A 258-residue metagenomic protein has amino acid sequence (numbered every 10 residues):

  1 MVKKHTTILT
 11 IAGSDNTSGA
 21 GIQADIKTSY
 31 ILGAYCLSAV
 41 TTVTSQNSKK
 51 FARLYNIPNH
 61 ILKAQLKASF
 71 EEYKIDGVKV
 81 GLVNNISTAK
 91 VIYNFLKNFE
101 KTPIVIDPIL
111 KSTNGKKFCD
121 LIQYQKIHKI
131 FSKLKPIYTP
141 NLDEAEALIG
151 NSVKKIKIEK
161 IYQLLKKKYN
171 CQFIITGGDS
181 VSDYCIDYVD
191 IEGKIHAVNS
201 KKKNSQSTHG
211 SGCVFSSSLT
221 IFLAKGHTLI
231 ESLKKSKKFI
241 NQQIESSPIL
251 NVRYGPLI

Functional and structural regions predicted by a protein language model:
V2-T10, I26-S112: Conserved N-terminal subdomain of the carbohydrate kinase-like
H5, R53-N56, I230-I258: Charged C-terminal helix
T6, A12-T17, I195-H209: Short pre-catalytic strand/loop immediately N-terminal to key active-site residues, enriched for Gly-Thr
Q23-I26, E146-A147, S205-L229: Short, small-residue alpha-helix embedded
G33-L37, I195-H196, F222-K235: Phosphate-handling active-site elements
K50-N56, K116-L121, G150-K154, N204: Short glycine-enriched, charge-decorated loop/helix-capping segments at active-site entrances that position
C119-I195: Conserved phosphate/ATP/ADP-binding segment of small-molecule kinases
